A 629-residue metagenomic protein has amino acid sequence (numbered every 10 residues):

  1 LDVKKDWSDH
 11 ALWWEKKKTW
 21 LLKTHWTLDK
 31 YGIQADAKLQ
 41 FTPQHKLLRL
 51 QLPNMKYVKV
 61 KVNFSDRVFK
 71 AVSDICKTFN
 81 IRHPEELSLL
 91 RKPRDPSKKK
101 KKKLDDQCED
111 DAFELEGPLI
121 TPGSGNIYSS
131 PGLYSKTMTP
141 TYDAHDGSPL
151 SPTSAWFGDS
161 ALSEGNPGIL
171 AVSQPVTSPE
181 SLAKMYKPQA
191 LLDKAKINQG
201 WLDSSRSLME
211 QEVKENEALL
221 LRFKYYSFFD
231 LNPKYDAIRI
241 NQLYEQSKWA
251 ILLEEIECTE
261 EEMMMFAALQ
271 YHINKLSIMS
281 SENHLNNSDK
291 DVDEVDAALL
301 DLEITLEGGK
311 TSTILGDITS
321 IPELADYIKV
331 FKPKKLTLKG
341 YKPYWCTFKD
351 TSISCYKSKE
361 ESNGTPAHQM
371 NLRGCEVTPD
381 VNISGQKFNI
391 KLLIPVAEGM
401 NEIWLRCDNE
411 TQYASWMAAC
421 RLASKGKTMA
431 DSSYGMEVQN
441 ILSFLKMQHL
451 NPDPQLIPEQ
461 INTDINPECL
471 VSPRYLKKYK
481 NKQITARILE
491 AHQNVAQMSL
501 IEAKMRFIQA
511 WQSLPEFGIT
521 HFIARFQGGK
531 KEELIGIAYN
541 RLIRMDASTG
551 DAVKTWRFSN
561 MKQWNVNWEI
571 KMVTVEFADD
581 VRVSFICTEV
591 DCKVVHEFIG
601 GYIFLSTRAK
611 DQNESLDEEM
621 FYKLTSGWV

Functional and structural regions predicted by a protein language model:
L1, L52-K70, R239, L405-E410: Short, contiguous acidic and Ser/Thr-rich linear segments
L1-K4, F64-P84, A161, P167 (+5 more regions): Short amphipathic, charge-patterned alpha-helical segments
D2, W20, H25, P53-M55 (+2 more regions): N-terminal recruitment modules of adaptor/scaffold proteins
V3-A11, E15-F41, R94-V213: Eukaryotic mixed-charge, acidic/polar low-complexity intrinsically disordered regions
L21, P43-L48, K98-P122, E180-L208 (+10 more regions): Conserved, structured regulatory domains from eukaryotic proteins
A37-K61, L220-F223: Eukaryote-biased recognition of intrinsically disordered, low-complexity regulatory segments
V60-K61, A397-S415, D580-G600: Canonical phosphoinositide-binding patch of PH/PH-like domains
Q386-K391, K571-T574: Short aromatic-glycine-enriched beta-strand elements
